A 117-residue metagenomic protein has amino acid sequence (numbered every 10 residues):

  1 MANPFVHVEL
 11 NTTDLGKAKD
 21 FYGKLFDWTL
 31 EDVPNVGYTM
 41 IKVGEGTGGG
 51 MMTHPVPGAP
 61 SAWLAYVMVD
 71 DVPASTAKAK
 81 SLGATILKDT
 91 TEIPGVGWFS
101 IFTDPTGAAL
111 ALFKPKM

Functional and structural regions predicted by a protein language model:
M1-K19, G46-T47, A62-V67, F113-M117: N-terminal beta-strand motif that seeds the catalytic metal site of vicinal oxygen chelate
N3, L10, E31-D32, T76-M117: Vicinal oxygen chelate
Y22: Catalytic core of tubulin tyrosine ligase-like
D27-A62, A109-K114: Conserved short beta-strand elements that form part of the metal-binding/catalytic scaffold of enzyme active sites
M40, Y66, F99-I101: Conserved hydrophobic/aromatic beta-strand scaffold that supports enzyme active sites
S61, A65-K80, T85: Mid-chain, well-packed structural core segment of small domains
